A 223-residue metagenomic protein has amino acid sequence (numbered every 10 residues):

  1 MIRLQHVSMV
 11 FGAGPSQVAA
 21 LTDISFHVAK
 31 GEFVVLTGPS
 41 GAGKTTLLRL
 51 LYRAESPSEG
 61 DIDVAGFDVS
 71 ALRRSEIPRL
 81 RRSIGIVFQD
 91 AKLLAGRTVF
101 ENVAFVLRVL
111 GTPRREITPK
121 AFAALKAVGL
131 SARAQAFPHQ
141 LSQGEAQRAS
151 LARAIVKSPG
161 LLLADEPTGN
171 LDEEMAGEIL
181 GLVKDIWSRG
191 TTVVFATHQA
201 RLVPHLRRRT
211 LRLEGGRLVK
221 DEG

Functional and structural regions predicted by a protein language model:
T37-P39: The feature captures the beta-strand-to-loop junction immediately N-terminal to the Walker
Y52: Helix-to-loop junction immediately C-terminal to a conserved catalytic motif
G60-D68, L80: Conserved ABC transporter NBD signature motif
R97-F105: Short coil-to-helix segment of the ABC ATPase nucleotide-binding domain corresponding to the Q-loop/switch region
F137-L141, E145-Q147: Conserved ABC ATPase signature
S158: Conserved catalytic motifs of ABC-family nucleotide-binding domains
L162-D165: Catalytic Walker B motif of ABC-type/P-loop ATPase nucleotide-binding domains
